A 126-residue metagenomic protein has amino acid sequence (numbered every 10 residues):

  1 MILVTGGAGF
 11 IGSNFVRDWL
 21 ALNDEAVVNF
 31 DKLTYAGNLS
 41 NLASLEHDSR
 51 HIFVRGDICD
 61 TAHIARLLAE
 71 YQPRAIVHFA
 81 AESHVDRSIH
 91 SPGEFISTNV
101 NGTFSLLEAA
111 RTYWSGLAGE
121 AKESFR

Functional and structural regions predicted by a protein language model:
M1-R126: N-terminal Rossmann-like NAD(P)+-binding domain of SDR-like oxidoreductases, especially those catalyzing
